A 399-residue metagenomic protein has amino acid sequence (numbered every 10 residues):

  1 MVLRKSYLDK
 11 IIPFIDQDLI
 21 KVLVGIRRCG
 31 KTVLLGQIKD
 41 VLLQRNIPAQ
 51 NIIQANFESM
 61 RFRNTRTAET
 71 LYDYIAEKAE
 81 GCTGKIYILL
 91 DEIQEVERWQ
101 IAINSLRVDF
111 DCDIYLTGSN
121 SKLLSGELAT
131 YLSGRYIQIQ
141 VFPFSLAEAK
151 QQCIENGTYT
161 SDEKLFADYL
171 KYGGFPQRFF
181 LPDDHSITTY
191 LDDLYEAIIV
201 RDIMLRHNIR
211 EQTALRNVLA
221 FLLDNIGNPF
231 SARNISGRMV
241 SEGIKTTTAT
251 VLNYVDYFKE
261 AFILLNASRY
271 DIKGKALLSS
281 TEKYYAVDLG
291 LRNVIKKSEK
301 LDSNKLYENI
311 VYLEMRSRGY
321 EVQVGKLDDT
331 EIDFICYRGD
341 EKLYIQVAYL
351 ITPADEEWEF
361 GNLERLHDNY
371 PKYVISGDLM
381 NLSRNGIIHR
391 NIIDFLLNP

Functional and structural regions predicted by a protein language model:
V2-D16: Pre-Walker A adenine-sensing motif
L23: Hydrophobic anchor at the beta1->P-loop junction of P-loop NTPases
K31: Conserved lysine of the Walker
L34, I38: Hydrophobic positions on the alpha1 helix immediately C-terminal to the Walker A/P-loop
N51, D184-K342: Accessory nucleic acid-recognition modules appended to NTPase machines
Q54-G84: Short glycine-rich substrate-engagement loop in P-loop NTPases that contacts/grips substrate
S119-S121, S125-P229: Interdomain motor-coupling "hinge/lid" segment immediately C-terminal to the ATP-binding subdomain of NTP-driven enzymes
G325, Y349-I393: Catalytic cores of nucleic-acid endonucleases
